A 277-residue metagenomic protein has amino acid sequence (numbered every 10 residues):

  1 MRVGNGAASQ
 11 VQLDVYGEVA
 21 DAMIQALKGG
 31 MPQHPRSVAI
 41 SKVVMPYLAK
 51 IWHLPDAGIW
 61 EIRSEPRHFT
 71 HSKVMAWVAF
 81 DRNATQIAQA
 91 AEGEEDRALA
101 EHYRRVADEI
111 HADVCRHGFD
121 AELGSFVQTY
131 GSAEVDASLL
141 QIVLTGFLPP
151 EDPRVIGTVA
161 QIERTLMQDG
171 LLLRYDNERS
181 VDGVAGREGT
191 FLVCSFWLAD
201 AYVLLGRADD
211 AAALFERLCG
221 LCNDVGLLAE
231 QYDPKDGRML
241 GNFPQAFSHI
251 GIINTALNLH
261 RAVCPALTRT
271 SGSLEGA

Functional and structural regions predicted by a protein language model:
M1-Q10, V43-P55, D108-F191, A213-A277: Extended glycan-interaction surfaces of carbohydrate-active proteins
M1-V114, V135-Q141, M239-N242: The feature captures the catalytic groove of carbohydrate-active enzymes
A22-G30, P35-I40, L139-L148, F196-D210 (+1 more regions): Alpha-helical support elements that line or immediately flank enzyme active sites and cofactor-binding pockets
R67-I87, T190, S195-F196, A201-L218 (+2 more regions): Extended amphipathic alpha-helical segments enriched in small hydrophobics
I87-E101, D152-I156, Y202-A212, A262-L267: Acidic, serine/threonine/proline-rich low-complexity intrinsically disordered regions
